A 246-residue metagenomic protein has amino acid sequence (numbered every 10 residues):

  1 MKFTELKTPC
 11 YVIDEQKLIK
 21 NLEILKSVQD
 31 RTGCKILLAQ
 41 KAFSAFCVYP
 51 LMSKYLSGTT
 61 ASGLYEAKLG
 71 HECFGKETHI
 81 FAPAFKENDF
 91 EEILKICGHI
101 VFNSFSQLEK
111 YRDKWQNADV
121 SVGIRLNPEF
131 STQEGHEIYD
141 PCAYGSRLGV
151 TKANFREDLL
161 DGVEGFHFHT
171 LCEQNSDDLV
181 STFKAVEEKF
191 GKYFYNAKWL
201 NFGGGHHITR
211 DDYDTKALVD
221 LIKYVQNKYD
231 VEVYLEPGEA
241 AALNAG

Functional and structural regions predicted by a protein language model:
M1-V12: Generic N-terminal amphipathic, Lys/Arg-enriched alpha-helix
T8, Q40, F168-T170, G204 (+1 more regions): Short glycine-centered, acidic/aromatic-flanked micro-motifs in structured strand/loop junctions that mark active-site
E15, V101, L148, I208-D212: Hydrophobic alpha-helical scaffolding
K17, N103, A217: Soluble or luminal CAZymes and related metallo-dependent hydrolases
L18-N21, L25, V186: Alpha-helical packing segments of well-folded alpha/beta enzyme cores
C34-W199, L221-Y224: Active-site-proximal beta-alpha core segment in soluble small-molecule metabolic enzymes
Q174-G246: C-terminal active-site-proximal or functional interface alpha/beta core segments in diverse enzymes
